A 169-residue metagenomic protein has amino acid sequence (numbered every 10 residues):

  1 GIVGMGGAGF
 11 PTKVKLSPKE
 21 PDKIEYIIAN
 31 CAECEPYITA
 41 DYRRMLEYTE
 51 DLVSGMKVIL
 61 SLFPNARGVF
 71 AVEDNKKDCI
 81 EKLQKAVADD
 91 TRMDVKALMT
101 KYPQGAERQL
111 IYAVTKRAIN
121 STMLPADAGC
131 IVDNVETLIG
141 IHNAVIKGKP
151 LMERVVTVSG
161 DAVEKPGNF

Functional and structural regions predicted by a protein language model:
I2-S17: Conserved phosphate/anionic-ligand binding catalytic regions in large, soluble enzymes, centered on
V3, E25, A66: Short acidic/polar active-site loop segments enriched in Thr and Asp
G4, I27-D41, A162: Gly-rich Lys/Arg/Thr-decorated short loops/hinges at beta-loop-alpha junctions or inter-strand turns that position
K13, Y37-T39, A106, P166-G167: Short helix/loop capping segments that flank catalytic or ligand/cofactor-binding pockets
V14-C34: Short, compositionally biased "basic patch" segments
A40-E47, D74: Alpha-helix capping and helix-loop boundary segments enriched in small/acidic/polar residues
L46-L62: Histidine-anchored nucleotide/phosphate-binding helix
A66-F169: Hydrophobic alpha-helical positions that pack around
